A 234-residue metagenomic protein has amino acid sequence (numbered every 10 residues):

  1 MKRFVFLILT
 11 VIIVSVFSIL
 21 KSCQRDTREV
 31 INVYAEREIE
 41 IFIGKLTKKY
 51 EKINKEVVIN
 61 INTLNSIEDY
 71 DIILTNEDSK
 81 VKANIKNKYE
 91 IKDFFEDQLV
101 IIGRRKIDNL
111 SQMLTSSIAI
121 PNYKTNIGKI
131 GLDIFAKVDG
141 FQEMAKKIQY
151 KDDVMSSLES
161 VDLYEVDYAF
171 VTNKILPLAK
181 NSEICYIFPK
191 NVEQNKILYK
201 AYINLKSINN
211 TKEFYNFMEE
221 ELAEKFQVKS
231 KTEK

Functional and structural regions predicted by a protein language model:
K2-K48, I67-D71, T75-K234: Exported/periplasmic ABC-transporter solute-binding proteins
L46-V57: The catalytic Nudix box helix
K55-D69: Central regulatory/effector-binding core of bacterial HTH transcription factors
